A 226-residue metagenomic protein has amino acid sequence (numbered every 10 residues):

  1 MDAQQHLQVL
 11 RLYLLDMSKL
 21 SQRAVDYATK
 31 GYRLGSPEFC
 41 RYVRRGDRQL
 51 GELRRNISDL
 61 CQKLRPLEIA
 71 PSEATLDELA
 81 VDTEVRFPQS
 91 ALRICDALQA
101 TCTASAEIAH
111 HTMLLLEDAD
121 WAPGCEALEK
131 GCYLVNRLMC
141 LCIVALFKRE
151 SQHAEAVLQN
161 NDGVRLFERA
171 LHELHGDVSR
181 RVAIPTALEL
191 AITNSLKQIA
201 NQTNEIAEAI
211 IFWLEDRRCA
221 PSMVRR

Functional and structural regions predicted by a protein language model:
M1-R226: Cytosolic, long alpha-helical scaffolding segments
